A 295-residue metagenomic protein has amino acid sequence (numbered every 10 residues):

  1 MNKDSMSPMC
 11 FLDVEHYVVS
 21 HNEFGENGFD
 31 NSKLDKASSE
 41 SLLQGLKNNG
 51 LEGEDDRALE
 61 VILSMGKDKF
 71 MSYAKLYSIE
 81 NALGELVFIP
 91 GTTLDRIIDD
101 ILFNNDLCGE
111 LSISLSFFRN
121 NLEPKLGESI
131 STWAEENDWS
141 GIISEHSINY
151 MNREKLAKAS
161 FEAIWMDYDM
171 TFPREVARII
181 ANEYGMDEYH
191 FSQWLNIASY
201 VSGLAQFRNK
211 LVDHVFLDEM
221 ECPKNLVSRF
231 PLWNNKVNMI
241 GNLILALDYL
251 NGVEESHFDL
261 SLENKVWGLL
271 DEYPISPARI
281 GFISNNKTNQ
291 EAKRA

Functional and structural regions predicted by a protein language model:
M1-Y200, V212-A295: Extended intrinsically disordered or low-complexity regions, especially N/C-terminal cytosolic tails and loops, rather
G203: C-terminal substrate/ligand-recognition segments
R208: Acidic/aromatic/glycine-rich contiguous surface patches that form carbohydrate-binding/processing clefts and analogous
